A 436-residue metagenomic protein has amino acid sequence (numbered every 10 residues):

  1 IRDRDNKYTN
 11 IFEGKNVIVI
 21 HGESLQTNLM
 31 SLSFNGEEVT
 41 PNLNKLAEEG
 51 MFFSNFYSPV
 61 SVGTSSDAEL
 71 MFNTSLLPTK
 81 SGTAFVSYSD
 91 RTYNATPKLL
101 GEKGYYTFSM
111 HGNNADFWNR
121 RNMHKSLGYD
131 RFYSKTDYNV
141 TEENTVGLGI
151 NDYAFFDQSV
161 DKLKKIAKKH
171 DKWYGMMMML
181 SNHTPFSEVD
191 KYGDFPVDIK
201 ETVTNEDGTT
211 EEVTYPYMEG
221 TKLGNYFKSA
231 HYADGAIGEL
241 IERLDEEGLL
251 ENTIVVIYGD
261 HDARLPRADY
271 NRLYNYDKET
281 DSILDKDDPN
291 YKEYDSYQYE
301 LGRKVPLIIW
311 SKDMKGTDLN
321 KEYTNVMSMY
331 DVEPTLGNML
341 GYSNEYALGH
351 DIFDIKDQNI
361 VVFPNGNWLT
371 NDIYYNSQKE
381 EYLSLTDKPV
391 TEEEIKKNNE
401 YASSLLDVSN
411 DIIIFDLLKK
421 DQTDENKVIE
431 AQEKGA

Functional and structural regions predicted by a protein language model:
R2-A436: Solvent-exposed soluble domains appended to multi-pass membrane proteins
